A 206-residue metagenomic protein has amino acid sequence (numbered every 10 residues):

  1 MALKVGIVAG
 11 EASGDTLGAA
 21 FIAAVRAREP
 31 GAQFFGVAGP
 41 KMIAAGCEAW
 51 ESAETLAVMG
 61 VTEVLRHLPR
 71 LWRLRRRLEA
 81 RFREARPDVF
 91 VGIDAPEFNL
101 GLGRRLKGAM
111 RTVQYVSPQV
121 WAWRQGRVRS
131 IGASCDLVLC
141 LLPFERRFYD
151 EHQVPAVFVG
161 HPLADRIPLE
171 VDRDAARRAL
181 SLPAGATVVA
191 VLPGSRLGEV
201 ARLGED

Functional and structural regions predicted by a protein language model:
A2, P183-A186: Phosphate-coordination loops involved in phosphoryl transfer and adenosine-cofactor binding
L3-R177, L192-G204: Active-site and donor-binding regions of nucleotide-sugar-utilizing enzymes
V189: Short active-site neighborhood of thiol/selenol oxidoreductases, capturing the structured segment around
